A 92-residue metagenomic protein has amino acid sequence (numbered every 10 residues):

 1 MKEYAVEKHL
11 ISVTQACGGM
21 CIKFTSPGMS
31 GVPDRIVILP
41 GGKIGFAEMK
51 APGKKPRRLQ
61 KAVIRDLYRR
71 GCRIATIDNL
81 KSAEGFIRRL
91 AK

Functional and structural regions predicted by a protein language model:
M1-K92: Catalytic phosphate/metal-binding cores of nucleic-acid and nucleotide-processing enzymes, i.e., regions that mediate
